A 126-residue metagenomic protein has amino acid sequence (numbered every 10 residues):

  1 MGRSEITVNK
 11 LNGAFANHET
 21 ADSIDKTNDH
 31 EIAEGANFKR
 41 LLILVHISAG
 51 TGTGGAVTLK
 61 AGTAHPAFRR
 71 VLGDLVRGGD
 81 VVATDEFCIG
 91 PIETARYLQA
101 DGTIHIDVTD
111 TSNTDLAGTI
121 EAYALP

Functional and structural regions predicted by a protein language model:
M1-P126: Surface-exposed, low-hydrophobicity beta-strand/loop segments enriched in small/polar/acidic residues
